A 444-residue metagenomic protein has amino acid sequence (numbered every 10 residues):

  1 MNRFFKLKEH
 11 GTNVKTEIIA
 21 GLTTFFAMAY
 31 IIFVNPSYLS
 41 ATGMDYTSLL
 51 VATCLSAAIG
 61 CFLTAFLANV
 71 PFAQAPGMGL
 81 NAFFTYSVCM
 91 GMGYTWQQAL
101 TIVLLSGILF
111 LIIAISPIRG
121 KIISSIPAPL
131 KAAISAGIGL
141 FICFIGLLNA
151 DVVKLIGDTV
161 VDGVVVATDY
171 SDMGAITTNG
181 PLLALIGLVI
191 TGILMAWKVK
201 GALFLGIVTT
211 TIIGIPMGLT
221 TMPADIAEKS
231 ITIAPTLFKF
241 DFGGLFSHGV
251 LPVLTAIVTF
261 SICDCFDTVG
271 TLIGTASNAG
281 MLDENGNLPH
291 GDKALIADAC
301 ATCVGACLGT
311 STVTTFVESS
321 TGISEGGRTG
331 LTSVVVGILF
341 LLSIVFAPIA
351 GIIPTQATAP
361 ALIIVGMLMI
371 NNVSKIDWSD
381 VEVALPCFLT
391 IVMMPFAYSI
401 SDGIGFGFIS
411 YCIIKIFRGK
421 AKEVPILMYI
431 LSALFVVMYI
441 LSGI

Functional and structural regions predicted by a protein language model:
M1-N35, S56-A57, G77-Y86, M90-I138 (+1 more regions): Helix-loop-helix junctions within the multi-pass membrane cores of secondary transporters/permeases
M1-S48, S171-M173, L205-D292, F435-V437: Helix-loop-helix hairpins and the membrane-proximal interhelical loops of multi-pass alpha-helical transport proteins
H10-G21, Y46, L50, C54 (+20 more regions): Hydrophobic, aromatic-rich alpha-helical transmembrane segments and their membrane-interface anchor motifs
I18, Y38, I122, G201 (+3 more regions): Residue-level signature of catalytic and energy-coupling elements of molecular machines, predominantly ATP/GTP-dependent
S37-S48, S87-Q98, V250-L254, P354 (+1 more regions): Helix-coil boundary and interhelical linker segments in multi-pass alpha-helical membrane proteins
D45-G91: Active-site cofactor/substrate anionic-group-binding motifs, chiefly glycine- and Lys/Arg-rich phosphate-binding loops
G60-A73, G192-K198, T259-D267, D298-L308 (+3 more regions): Transmembrane alpha-helix interface/packing and boundary motifs in multi-pass membrane proteins, characterized by
M92-I212, P216, T220, V334-I444: Membrane-embedded alpha-helical modules
